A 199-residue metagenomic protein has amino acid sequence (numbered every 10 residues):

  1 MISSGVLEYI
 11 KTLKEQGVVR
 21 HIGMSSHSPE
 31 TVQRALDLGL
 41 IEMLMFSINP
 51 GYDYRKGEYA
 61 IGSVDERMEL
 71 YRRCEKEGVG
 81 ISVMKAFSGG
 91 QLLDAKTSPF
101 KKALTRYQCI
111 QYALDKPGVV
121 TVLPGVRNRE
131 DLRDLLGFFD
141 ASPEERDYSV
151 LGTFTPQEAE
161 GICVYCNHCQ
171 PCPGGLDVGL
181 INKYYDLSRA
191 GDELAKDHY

Functional and structural regions predicted by a protein language model:
M1-S82, F87: Glycine/proline-rich, positively charged, aromatic-decorated active-site loop/lid region on the catalytic face
D65-Y199: Structured C-terminal cap/extension of enzyme domains
